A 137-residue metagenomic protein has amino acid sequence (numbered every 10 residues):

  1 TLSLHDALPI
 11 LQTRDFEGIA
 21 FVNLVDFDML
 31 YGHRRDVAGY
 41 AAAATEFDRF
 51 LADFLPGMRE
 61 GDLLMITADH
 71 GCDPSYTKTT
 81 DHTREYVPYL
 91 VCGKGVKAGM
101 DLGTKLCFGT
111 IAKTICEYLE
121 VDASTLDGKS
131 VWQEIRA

Functional and structural regions predicted by a protein language model:
T1-A137: Feature captures the catalytic ectodomains and active-site-proximal regions of enzymes that hydrolyze or transfer
